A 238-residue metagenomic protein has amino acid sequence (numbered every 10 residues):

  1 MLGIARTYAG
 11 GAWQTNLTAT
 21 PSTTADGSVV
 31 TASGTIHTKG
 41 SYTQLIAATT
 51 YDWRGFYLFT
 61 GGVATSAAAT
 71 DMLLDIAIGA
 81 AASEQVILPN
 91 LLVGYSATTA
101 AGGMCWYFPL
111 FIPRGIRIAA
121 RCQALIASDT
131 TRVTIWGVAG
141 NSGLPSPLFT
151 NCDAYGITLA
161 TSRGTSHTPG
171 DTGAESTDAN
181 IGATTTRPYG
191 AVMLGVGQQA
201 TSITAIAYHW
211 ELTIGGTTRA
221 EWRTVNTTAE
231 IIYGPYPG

Functional and structural regions predicted by a protein language model:
M1-G238: Beta-strand-centric surfaces of beta-sandwich/beta-rich domains
